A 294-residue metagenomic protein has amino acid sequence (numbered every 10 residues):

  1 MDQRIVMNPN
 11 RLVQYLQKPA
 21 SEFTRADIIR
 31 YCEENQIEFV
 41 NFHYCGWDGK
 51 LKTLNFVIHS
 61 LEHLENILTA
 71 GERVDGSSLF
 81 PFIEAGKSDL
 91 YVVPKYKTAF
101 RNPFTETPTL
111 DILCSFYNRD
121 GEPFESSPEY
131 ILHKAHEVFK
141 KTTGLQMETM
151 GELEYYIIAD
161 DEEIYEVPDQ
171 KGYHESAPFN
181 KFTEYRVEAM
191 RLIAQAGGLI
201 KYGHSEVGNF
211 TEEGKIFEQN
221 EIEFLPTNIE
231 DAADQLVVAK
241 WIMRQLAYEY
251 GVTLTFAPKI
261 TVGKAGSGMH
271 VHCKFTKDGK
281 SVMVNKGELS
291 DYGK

Functional and structural regions predicted by a protein language model:
M1-N209, T227-W241: ATP/Mg2+-dependent ligation/transfer catalytic cores
F42-C45, V57, I158, G203 (+4 more regions): Generic beta-strand/beta-sheet core signal
L113, E152-E166, N209-E223, A257-G279: Histidine-centered divalent-metal-coordination microenvironment in nucleic-acid enzymes
L236-K294: Glycine-rich anion/phosphate-binding loop at the beta-strand->alpha-helix junction
